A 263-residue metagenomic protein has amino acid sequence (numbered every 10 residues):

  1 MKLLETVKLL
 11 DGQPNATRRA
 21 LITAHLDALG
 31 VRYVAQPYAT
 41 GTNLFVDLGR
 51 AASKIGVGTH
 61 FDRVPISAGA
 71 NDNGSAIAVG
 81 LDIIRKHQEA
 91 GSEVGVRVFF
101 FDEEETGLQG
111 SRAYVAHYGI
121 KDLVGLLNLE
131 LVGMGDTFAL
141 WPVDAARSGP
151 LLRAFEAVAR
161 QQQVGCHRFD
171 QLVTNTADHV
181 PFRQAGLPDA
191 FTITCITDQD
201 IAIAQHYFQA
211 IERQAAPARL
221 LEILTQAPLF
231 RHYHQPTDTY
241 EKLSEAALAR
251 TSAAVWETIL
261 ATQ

Functional and structural regions predicted by a protein language model:
M1-G49: A non-catalytic alpha/beta surface segment that caps or lines the substrate-entry region of metallo-dependent hydrolase
K2-E5, T17, L21-A28, D82 (+5 more regions): Extracytoplasmic/secreted proteins, especially bacterial periplasmic and envelope-associated proteins
D11-R19, G69-N73, E104-G107, S148 (+2 more regions): Solvent-exposed, acidic/flexible segments
G49-I55: Proline/glycine-enriched tight loop/beta-turn segments at coil->beta junctions that connect or precede beta-strands
G56-G58, R97-F100, V124-N128, A190-T194 (+1 more regions): Structural recognition of the beta-strand scaffold that forms the well-ordered cores of secreted hydrolase catalytic
V64-R183: Acidic/histidine-rich catalytic neighborhood of metal-dependent amide-processing enzymes
E130-G133, C195-D200: Glycine-rich beta-alpha junction loops
A202-Q263: His/Asp/Glu-rich mid-to-C-terminal helical/loop segments that flank catalytic regions of hydrolases
